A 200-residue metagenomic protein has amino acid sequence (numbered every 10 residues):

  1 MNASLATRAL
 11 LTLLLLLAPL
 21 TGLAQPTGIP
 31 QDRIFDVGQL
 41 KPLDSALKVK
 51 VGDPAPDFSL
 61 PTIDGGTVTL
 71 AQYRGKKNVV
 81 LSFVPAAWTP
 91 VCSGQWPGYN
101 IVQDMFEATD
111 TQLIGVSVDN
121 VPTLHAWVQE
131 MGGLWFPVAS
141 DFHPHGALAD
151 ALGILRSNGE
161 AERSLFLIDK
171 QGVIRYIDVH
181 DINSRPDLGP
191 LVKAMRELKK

Functional and structural regions predicted by a protein language model:
N2-P61: N-terminal targeting signals for export/organelle localization
A55-P56, V80, E162-S164: Short loop/turn microsegments at loop-to-beta-strand junctions
L70-Y99: Short active-site neighborhood of thiol/selenol oxidoreductases, capturing the structured segment around
V91-L134, P144-L148: Structural microenvironment flanking redox-active thiols in thiol-disulfide oxidoreductases
W135-F136, I154-F166: Structural micro-motif
P137-D141: Short acidic-hydrophobic, aromatic-tinged amphipathic segments that line or gate anion-handling sites
E160-K200: Thiol-/selenol-based redox modules, centered on thioredoxin-like and closely related oxidoreductase domains
